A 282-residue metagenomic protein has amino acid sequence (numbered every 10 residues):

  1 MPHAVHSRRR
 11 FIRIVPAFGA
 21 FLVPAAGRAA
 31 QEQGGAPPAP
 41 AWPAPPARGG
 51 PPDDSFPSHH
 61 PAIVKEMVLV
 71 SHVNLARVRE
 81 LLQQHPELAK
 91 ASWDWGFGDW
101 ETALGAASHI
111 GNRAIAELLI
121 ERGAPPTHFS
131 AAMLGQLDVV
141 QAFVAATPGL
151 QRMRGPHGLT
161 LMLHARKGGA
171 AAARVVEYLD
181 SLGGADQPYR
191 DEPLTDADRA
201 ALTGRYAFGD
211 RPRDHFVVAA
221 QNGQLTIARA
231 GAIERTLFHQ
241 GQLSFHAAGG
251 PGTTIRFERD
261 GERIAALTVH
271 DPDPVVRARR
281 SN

Functional and structural regions predicted by a protein language model:
M1-G19: N-terminal secretory signal peptides and thylakoid transit peptides that target proteins across membranes
A25-V64: C-terminal segment of N-terminal export signals and the immediately downstream linker at the start of the mature
P57-L69, K90-A106, P125-A132, M153-K167: Ankyrin-repeat boundary/"N-cap" motif
N74-L82, N112-I120, Q136-V144, A171-D180: Ankyrin repeat structural motif
P86-E87, G123-A124, P148-G149, G184: Ankyrin-repeat C-terminal turn/loop position
S108, L159-D186: Leucine-rich solenoid repeat scaffolds
I120-F129, A185-E192: Short domain-boundary/entry signatures in modular proteins, especially in secreted/extracellular architectures
A185-N282: Peripheral terminal and inter-domain segments
